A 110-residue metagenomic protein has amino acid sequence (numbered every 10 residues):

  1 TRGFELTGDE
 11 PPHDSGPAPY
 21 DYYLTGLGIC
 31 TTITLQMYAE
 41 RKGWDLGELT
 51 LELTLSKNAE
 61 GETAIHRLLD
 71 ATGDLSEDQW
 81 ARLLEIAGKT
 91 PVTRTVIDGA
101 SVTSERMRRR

Functional and structural regions predicted by a protein language model:
T1-T25, I33-R110: Extended beta-strand/beta-hairpin segments
